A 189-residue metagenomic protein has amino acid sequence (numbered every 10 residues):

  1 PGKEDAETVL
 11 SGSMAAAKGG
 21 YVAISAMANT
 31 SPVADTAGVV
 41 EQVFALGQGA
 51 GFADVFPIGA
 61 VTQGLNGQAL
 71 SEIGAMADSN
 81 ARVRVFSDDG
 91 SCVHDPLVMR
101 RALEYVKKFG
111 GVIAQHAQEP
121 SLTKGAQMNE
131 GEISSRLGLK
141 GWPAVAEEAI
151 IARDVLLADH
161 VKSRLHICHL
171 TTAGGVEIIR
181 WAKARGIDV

Functional and structural regions predicted by a protein language model:
P1-A50: Metal-associated gating/positioning segment near the N- to mid-region
P1-E7, A28-T30, F56-A69, G90 (+1 more regions): Active-site mouth loops of central-metabolism enzymes
T8, D35-V39, Q68-A69, V98-M99 (+1 more regions): Residues at alpha-helix caps and immediate loop-helix transition turns in enzyme cores, especially N- and C-cap
K18, G49-F52, D78-N80, K162: Alpha-helix termination/capping residues and helix-transition junctions
Y21-A23, A53, R82-R84: Short acidic/polar active-site loop segments enriched in Thr and Asp
A26, P57-G59, Q115, I167: Structural beta-sheet core signal
A45-V61: A glycine-rich helix N-cap at a beta->alpha junction
L70-V189: Histidine/acidic residue-rich metal-binding segments in metalloenzymes
